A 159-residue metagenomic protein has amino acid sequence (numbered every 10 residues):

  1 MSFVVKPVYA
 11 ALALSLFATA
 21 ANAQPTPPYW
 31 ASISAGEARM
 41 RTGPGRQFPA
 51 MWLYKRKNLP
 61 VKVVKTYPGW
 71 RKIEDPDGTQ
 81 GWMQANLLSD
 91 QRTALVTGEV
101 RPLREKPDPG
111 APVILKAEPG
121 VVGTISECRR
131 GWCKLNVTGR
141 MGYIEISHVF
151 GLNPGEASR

Functional and structural regions predicted by a protein language model:
M1-A10: Bacterial N-terminal signal peptides that target proteins for export
A10, G43-G45: General helical structural elements
A18-A20: N-terminal signal peptide c-region/cleavage motif recognized by signal peptidases
A23-T42, L53-K57, V64-P107, P112-M141 (+1 more regions): SH3-family beta-barrel domains
Q47-M51: Short boundary/loop segments of OB/S1/cold-shock single-stranded nucleic-acid-binding domains
